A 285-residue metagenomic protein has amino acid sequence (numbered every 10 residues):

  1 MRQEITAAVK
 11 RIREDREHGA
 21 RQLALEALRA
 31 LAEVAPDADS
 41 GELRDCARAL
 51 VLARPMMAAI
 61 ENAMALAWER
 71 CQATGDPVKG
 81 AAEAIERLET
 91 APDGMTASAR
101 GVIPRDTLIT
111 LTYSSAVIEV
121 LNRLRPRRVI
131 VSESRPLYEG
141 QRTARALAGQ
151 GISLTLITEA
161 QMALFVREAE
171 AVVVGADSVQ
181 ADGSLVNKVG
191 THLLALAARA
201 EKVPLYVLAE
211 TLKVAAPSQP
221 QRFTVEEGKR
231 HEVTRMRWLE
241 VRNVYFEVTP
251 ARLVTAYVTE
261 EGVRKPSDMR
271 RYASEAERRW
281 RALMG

Functional and structural regions predicted by a protein language model:
M1-G80: Long amphipathic alpha-helical segments
R11-I12, T107-L108, I130, V179-Q180: Short glycine-rich or small-residue beta-strand-to-loop segments that form or flank ligand, phosphate, metal/Fe-S
H18-Q22, L111, L185-H192: Short, conserved micro-motifs enriched in small and acidic residues
R29, E33, G101, N122-R123 (+3 more regions): Short, well-ordered alpha-helices that flank and scaffold nucleotide-derived cofactor binding pockets
D45-Q72, G80-P92, R222-R237, R252-L253 (+2 more regions): Non-catalytic, soluble scaffold/interaction modules
W68-I109, V117, N122-V172: Ligand-binding beta-strand-loop-alpha-helix segment within the catalytic cores of soluble metabolic enzymes
L108-L111, Y257: Short, hydrophobic beta-strand segments that form beta-sheet elements in well-ordered domains
P126, S132-G285: Conserved phosphate- and dinucleotide-binding cores of soluble alpha/beta proteins, encompassing both enzyme active
